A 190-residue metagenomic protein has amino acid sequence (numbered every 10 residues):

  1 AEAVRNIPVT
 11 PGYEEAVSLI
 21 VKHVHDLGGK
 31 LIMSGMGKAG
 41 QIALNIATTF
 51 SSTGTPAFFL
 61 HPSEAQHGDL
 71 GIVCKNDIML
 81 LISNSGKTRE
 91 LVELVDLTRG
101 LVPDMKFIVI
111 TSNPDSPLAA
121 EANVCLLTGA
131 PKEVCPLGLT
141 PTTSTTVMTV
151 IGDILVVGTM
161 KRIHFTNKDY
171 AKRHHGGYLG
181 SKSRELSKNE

Functional and structural regions predicted by a protein language model:
A1-G29: An N-terminal, well-structured beta->alpha segment
V4, A47-T48, E190: Generic low-polarity alpha-helical segments
E15-S18, Q41, H174: Amphipathic alpha-helical interaction segments
V21-D26, K30-I163: Glycine-rich phosphate-binding loops that contact phosphosugars or nucleotide phosphates
A120, V134, K161-E190: Internal, active-site/partner-interface "lid" segment
